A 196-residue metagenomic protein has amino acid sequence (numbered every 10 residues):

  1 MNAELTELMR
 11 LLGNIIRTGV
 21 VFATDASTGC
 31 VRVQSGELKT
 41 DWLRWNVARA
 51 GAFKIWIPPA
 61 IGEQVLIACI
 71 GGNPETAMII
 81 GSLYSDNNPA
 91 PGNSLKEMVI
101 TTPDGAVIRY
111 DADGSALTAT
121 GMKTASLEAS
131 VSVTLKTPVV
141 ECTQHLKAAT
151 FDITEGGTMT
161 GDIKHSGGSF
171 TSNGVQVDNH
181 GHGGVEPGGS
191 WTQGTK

Functional and structural regions predicted by a protein language model:
M1-G114, K196: Exposed beta-strand/loop interface patches that mediate assembly or binding
A48-G51, Q176, E186-G188: A generic structural signal for solvent-exposed, polar alpha-helical segments
Y110, L117-T120, T124-Q176, H180: Low-complexity, small-hydrophobic/phenylalanine-enriched stretches that adopt extended beta/coil conformations used
N179-K196: Protruding loop/beta-arch "assembly-hinge" segments enriched in small, turn-prone residues
